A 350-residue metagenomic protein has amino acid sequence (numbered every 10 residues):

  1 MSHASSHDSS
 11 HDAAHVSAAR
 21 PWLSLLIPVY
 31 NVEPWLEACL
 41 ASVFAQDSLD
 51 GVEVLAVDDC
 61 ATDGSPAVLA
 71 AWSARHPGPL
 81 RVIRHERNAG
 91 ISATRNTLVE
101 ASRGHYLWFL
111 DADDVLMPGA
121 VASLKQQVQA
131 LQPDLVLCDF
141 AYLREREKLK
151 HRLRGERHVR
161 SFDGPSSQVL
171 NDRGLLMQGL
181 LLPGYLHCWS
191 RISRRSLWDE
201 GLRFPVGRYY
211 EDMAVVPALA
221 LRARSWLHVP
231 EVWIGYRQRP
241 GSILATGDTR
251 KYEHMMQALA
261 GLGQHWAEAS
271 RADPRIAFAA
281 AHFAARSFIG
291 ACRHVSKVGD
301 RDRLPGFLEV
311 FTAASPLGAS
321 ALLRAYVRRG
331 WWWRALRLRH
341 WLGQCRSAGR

Functional and structural regions predicted by a protein language model:
M1-H3, S296-R350: Membrane-interface aromatic/basic loop that binds lipid-linked glycans or pyrophosphate carriers, typified by
V32-A45: Short, well-formed alpha-helical segments that are part of the catalytic scaffolds of diverse glycosyltransferases
S42, D58-A67, R87, L116: A conserved acidic beta->alpha catalytic loop
G51-C60, R81-H85, A112: Short beta-strand/loop segment that forms part of the nucleotide-sugar
H85-S102, A112-V115: Glycine-rich, basic loop-to-helix element that forms the pyrophosphate-binding segment of sugar-nucleotide handling
L107: Short aromatic/hydrophobic "clamp" motif used to bind/position activated sugar donors
A112-W226, R237, G241-G247: Donor-binding/catalytic cores of nucleotide-activated saccharide and glycerol-phosphate transferases/polymerases
V232-R239, T246-P274, S287-G290, H294-G318: Catalytic core of nucleotide-sugar-dependent glycosyltransferases
